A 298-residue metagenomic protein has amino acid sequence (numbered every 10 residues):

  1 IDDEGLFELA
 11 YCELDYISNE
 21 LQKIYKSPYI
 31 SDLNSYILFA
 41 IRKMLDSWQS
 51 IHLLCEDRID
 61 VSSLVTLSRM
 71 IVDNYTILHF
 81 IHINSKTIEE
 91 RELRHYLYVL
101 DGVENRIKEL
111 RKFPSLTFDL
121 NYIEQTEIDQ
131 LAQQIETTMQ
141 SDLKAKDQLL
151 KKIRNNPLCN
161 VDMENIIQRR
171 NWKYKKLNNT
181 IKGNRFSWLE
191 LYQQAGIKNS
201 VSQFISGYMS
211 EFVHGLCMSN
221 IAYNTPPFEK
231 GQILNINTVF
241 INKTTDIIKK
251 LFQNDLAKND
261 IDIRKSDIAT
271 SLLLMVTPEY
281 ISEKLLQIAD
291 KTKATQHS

Functional and structural regions predicted by a protein language model:
I1-S35, D46, G102-T244, F252-S298: Secondary-shell segments that build the walls of catalytic and ion/ligand-binding clefts
E20-N84: Long, hydrophobic/aromatic-enriched structural stretches that serve as scaffold segments
L64, H82-R94, N259-S266: Short, glycine/acidic-rich hinge or "gate" loops at secondary-structure transitions that mediate conformational
T66-D73, R94-H95, T225-L234: Amphipathic alpha-helical scaffolding segments
Y75-K86, V213-C217, F252: A generic secondary-structure signal for well-formed alpha-helical elements
R94-L97, N105: Inter-helix linker motif
